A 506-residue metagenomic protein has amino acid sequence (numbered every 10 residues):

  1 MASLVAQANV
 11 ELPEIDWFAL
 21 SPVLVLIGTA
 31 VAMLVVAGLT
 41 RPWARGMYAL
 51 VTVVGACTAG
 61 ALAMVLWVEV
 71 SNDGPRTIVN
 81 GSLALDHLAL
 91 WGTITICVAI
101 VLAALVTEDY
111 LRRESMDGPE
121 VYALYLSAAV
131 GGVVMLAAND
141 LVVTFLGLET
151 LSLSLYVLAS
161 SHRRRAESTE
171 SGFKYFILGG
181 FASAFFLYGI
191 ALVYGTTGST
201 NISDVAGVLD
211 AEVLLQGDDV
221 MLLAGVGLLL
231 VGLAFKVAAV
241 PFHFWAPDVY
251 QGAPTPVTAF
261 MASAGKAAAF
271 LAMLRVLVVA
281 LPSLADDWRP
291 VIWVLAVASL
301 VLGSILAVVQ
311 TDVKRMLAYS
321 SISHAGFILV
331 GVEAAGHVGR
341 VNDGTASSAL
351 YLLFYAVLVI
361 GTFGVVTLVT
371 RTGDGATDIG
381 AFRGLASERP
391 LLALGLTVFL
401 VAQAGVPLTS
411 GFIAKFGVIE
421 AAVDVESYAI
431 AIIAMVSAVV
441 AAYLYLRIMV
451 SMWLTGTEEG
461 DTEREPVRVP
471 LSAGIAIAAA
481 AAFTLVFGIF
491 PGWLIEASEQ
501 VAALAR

Functional and structural regions predicted by a protein language model:
M1-R506: Alpha-helical transmembrane segments of multi-pass membrane proteins predominantly involved in bioenergetics
